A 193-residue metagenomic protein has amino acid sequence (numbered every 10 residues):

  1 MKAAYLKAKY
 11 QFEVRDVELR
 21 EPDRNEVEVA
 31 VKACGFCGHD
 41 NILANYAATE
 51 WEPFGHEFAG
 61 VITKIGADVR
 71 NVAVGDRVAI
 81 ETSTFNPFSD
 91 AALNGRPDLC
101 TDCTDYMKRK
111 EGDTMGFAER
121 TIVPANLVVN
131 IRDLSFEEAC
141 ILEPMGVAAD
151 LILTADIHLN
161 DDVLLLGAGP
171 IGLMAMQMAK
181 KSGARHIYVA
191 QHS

Functional and structural regions predicted by a protein language model:
K7, E18-L19, T49-H56, K108-D113 (+1 more regions): Short Gly/Pro-enriched turn/cap motifs at secondary-structure boundaries
A8-Y10, D23: Residue-level recognition of beta-strand termini and adjacent short loop/turns
R20-C34, Y46-D90, R132-L134: Glycine-rich beta-strand-centered segment in the early N-terminal region that forms part of a ligand/cofactor-binding
C37-G38, E81-R132: Cysteine-cluster motifs in flexible loop/terminal segments that predominantly coordinate metals
H39-L43: Cytochrome P450 core scaffold surrounding the K-helix E-X-X-R motif and the conserved "meander" helix-loop region
D76-R77, A91, R120, D150 (+2 more regions): Residue-level marker of beta-strand positions
L134-S193: Mid-domain Rossmann-like dinucleotide-binding core that forms the NAD(H)/NADP(H) cofactor-binding site
